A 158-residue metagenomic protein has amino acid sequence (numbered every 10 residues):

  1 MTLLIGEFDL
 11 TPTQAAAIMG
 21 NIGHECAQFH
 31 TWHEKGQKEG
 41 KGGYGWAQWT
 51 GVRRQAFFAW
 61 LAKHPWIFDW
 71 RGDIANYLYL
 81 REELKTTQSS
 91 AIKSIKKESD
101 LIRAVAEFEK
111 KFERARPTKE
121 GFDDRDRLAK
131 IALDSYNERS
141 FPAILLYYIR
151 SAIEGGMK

Functional and structural regions predicted by a protein language model:
M1-M19, Q55, T118-K158: Extracellular cell-wall/glycan-interacting regions and their flexible linkers
T2, E7, H24-D100, A104: Peptidoglycan-targeting cell-wall enzymes and recognition modules
P12-F29, E109: Short, functionally critical alpha-helical segments immediately adjacent to catalytic or ligand/cofactor-binding
I18, H24, Y79, E107 (+1 more regions): Short alpha-helical scaffold segments that flank and stabilize functional sites
E83, T87, K111, A115-T118 (+1 more regions): Hydrophobic alpha-helical segments
K93-I102, E107, K111-F112, K119-L128: Extracytoplasmic mature domains of secreted/periplasmic and thylakoid-lumen proteins
